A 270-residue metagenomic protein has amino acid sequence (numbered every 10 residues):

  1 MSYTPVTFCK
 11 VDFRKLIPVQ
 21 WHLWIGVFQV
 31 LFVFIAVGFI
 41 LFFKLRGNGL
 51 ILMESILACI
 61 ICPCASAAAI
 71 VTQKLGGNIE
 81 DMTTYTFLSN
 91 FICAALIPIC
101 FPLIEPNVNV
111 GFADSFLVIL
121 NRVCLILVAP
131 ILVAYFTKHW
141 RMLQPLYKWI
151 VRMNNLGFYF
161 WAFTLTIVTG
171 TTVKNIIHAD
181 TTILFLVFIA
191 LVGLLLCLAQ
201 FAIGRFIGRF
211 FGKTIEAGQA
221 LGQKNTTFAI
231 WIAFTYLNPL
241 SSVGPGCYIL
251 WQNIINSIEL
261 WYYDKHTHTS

Functional and structural regions predicted by a protein language model:
M1-S270: Alpha-helical transmembrane segments of multi-pass small-molecule/ion transporters
